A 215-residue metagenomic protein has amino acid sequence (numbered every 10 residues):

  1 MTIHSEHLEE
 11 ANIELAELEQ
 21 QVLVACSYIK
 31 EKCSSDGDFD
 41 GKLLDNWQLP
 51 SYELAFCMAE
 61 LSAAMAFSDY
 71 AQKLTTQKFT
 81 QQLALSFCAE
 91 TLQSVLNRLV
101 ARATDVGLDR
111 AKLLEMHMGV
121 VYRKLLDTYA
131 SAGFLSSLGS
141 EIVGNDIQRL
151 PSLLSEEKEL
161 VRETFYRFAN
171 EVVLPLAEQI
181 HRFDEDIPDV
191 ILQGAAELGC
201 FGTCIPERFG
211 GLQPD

Functional and structural regions predicted by a protein language model:
M1-Q213: Flavin-dependent oxidoreductase catalytic core characteristic of acyl-CoA dehydrogenase/oxidase-like enzymes
